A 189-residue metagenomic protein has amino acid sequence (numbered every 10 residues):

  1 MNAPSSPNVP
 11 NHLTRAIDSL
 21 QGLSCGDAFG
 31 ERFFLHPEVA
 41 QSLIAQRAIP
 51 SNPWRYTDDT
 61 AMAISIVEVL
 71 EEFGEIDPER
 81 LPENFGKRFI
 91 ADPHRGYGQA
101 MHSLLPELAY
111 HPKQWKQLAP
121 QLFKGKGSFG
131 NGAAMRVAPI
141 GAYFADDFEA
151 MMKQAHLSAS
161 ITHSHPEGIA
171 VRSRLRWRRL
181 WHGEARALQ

Functional and structural regions predicted by a protein language model:
M1-Q189: Structured, active/binding-site neighborhoods that engage oxygen-rich ligands
